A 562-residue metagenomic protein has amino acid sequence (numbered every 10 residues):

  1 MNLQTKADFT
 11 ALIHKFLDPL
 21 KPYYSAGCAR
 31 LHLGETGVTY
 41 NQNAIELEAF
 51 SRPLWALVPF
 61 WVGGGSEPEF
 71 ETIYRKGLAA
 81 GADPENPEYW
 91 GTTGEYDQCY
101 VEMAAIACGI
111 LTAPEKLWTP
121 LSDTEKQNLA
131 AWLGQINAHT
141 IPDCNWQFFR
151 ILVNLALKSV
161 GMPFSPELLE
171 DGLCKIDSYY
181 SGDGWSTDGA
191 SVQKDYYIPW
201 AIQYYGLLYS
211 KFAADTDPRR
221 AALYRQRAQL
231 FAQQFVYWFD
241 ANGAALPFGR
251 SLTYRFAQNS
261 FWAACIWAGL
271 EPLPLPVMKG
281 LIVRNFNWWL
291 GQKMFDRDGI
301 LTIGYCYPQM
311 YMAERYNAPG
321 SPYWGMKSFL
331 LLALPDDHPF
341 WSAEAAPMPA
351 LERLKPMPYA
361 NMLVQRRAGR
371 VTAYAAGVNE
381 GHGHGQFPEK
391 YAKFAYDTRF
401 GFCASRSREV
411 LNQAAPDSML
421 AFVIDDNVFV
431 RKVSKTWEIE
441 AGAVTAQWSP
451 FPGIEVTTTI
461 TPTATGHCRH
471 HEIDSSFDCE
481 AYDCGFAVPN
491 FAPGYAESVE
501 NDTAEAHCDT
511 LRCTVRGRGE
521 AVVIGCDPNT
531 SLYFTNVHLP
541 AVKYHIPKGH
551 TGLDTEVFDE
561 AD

Functional and structural regions predicted by a protein language model:
M1-E48, T72-G77: Low-complexity, Ser/Thr/Pro/Gly-enriched N-terminal "stalk/linker" regions
N43-A49, W55-F60, E67, E71-A263: Aromatic-lined, polymer-binding surfaces characteristic of secreted/periplasmic polysaccharide-degrading enzymes
L47, Y100, P319, M357 (+2 more regions): Solvent-exposed loop and beta-edge segments used for protein-protein assembly and interaction
E67, L275, C479-Y482: Short, conserved charged micro-motifs
E85-W90, L129, D240-P247, L252-G383: Carbohydrate-active enzyme catalytic cores, enriched for enzymes that act on polyanionic acidic polysaccharides
Y205, G369, P450-G453: Glycine-centered tight beta-turn/hairpin loop motif at sheet-sheet or coil-to-beta transitions
P349-N427, V433-S434: Low-complexity, glycine/alanine/valine/leucine- and proline-rich hydrophobic stretches
S407-D562: Extended repeat-based interaction scaffolds and adjacent low-complexity, acidic/S/T/P-biased segments that form broad
